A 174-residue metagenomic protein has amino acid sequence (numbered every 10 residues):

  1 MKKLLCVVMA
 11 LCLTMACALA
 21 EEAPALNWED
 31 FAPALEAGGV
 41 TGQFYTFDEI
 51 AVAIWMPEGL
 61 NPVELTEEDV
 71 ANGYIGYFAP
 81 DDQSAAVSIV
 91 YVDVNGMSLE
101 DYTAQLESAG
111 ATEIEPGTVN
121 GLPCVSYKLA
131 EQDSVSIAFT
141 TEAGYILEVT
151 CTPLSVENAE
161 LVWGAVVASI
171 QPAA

Functional and structural regions predicted by a protein language model:
K2-K3: Bacterial Sec-dependent N-terminal signal peptides
C6-L11, M15-A71, A143, T150-A174: N-terminal targeting sequences that direct proteins away from the cytosol to non-cytosolic compartments
P24-P33, S88-V94, T112-E115: Short N-terminal helix-initiation segments at or just after the protein's N-terminus
G38-F44, A71-G76, T118-K128: Short, hydrophobic/aromatic-rich segments at coil-to-beta transitions
F44-T46, V87-N95, I114, E148-E157: Second-shell loop/turn segments in exported
T46-G96, A130-E131: Secretory pathway targeting signatures of secreted, lumenal, and periplasmic proteins
M97-D101: Short, conserved charged micro-motifs
T103-I146, P153: Signature of long, low-cysteine stretches enriched in small and polar/charged residues
